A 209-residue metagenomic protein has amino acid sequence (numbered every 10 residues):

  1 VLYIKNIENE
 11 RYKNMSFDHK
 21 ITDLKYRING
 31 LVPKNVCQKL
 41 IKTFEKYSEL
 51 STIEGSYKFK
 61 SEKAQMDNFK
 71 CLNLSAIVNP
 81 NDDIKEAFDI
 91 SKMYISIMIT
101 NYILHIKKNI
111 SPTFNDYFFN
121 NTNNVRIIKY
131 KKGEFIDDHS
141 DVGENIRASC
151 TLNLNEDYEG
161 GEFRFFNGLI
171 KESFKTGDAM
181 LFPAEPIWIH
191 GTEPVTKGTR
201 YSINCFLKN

Functional and structural regions predicted by a protein language model:
I4, E8-Y117: Non-heme Fe(II)/2-oxoglutarate
F17, N115-D116, D138-D141, I170 (+1 more regions): Beta-strand elements of modular eukaryotic interaction domains
G30, S91-Y94, I106-N115, D138 (+3 more regions): Preference for well-ordered, secondary-structure-rich cores of eukaryotic proteins
N115-F118, R126-K129: Acidic, glycine-rich loop-and-strand cores that form catalytic or ligand-binding grooves in diverse globular domains
I127-V142: Conserved short histidine dyad/triad with adjacent acidic residue
G133, I146, D157-N209: Catalytic core of Fe(II)/2-oxoglutarate
D141-E156: Short beta-strand/loop turn elements enriched in aromatics
